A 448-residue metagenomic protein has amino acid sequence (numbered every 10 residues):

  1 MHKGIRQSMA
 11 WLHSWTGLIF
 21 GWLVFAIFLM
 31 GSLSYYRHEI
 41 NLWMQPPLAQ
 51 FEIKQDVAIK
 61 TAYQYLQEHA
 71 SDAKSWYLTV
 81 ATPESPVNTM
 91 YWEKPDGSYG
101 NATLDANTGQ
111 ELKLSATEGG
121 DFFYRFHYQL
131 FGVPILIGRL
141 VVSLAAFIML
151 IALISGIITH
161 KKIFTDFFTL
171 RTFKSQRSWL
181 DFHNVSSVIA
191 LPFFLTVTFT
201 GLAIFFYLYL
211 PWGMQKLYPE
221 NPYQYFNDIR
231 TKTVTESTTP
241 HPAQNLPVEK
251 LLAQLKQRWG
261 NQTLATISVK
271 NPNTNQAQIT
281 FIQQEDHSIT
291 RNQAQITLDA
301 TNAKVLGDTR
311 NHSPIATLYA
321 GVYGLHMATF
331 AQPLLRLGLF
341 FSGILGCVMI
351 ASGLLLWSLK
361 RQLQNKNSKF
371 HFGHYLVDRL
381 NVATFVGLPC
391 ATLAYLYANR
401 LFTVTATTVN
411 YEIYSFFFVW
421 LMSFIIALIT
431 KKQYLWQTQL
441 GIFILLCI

Functional and structural regions predicted by a protein language model:
M1-I448: Conserved histidines in hydrophobic membrane contexts and catalytic metal-binding motifs
